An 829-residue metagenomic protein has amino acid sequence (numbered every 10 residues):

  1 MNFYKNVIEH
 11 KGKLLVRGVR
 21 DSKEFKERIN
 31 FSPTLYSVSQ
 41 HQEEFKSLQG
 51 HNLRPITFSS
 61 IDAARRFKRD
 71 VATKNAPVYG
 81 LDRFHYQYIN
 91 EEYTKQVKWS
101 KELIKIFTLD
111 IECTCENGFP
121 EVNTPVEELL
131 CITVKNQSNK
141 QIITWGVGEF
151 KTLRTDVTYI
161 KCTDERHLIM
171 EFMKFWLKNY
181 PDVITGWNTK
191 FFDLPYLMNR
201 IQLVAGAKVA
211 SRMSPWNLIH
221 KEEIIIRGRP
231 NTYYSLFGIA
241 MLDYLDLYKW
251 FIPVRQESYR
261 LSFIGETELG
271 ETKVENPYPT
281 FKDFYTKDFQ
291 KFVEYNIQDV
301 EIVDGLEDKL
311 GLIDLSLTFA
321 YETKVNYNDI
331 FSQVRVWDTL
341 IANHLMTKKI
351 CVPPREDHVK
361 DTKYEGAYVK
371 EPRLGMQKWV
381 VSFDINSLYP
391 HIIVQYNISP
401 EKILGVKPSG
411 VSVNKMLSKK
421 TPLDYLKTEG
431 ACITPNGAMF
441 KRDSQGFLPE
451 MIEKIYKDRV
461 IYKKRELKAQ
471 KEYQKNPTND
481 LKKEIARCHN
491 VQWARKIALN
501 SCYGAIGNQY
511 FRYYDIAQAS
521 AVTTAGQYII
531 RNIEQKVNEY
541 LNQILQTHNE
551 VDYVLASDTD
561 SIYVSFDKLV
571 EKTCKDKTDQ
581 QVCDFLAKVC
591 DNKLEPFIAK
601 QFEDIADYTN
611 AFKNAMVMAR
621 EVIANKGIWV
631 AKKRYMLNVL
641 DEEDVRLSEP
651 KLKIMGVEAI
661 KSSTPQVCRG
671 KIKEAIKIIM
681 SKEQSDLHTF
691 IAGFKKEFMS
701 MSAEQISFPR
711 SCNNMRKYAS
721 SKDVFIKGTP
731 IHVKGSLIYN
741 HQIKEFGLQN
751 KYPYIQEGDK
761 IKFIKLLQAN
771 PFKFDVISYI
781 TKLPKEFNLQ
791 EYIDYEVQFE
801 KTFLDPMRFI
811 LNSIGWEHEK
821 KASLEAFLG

Functional and structural regions predicted by a protein language model:
M1-Y180, Q298, I302-Y321, N328-G366 (+4 more regions): DnaQ-like (DEDDh/DEDDy) 3′-5′ exonuclease domain used for proofreading and 3′-end trimming on nucleic acids
E112, K727-G829: Low-complexity, acidic/Ser/Thr- and charged residue-rich accessory regions of DNA metabolism proteins
I142-T144, T152-Y159, L194, L203 (+1 more regions): Active-site-proximal helix-loop-helix substrate-binding element of RNase H-like nuclease domains
R154-Y159, W176-D182, Y285-K291, E322 (+10 more regions): Glycine- and acidic
F172-Y196: Proline-aspartate-enriched helix->loop->beta-strand connector
K273, I530-T559: Active-site palm subdomain of RNA-directed nucleic acid polymerases
P279-E401, V406, Q474, T478-K536 (+5 more regions): Common nucleic-acid-contacting/processivity interface regions adjacent to the catalytic cores of nucleic-acid enzymes
Y563-F772: C-terminal polymerase-core module
